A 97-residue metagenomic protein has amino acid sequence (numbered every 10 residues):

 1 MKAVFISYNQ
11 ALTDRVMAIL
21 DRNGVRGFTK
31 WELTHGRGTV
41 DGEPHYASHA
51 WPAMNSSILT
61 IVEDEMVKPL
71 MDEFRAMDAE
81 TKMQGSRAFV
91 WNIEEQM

Functional and structural regions predicted by a protein language model:
M1-M97: Positively charged, small/polar-rich N-terminal and surface patches that mediate targeting and assembly and bind
